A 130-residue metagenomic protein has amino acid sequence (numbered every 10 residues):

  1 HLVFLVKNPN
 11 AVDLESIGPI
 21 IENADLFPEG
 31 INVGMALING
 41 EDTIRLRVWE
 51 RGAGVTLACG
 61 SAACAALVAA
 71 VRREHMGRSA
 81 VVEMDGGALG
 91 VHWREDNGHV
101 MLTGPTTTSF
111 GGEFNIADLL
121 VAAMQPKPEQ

Functional and structural regions predicted by a protein language model:
H1-T56, L67-Q130: Active-site proximal loop and beta-alpha junction motif in alpha/beta enzyme cores
C59: Short cysteine clusters
C64: A C-terminal functional module that forms or caps the active site or interfaces directly with catalytic machinery
